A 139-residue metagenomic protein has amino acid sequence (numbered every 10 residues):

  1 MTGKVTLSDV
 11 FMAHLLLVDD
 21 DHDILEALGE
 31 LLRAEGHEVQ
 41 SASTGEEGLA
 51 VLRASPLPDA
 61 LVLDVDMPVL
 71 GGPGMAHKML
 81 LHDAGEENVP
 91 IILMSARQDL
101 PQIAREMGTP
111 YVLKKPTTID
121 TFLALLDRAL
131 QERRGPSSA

Functional and structural regions predicted by a protein language model:
M1-H14, H22, T118-A139: Non-catalytic signal-transmission and effector/linker regions of two-component phosphorelay proteins
E26-A34: Charged docking surfaces used in two-component/phosphorelay signaling
S41-A60: Acidic, metal-coordinating helix/loop segments flanking the phosphotransfer/catalytic sites of two-component signaling
D64: Active-site residues of response regulator receiver
M67: Receiver (REC) domain active-site loop signature in two-component systems and cognate sites in sensor histidine kinases
I92-M94: Hydrophobic/aromatic residues positioned on beta-strands within the core alpha/beta folds
K114-K115: A Lys-centered signature of the CheY-like receiver
